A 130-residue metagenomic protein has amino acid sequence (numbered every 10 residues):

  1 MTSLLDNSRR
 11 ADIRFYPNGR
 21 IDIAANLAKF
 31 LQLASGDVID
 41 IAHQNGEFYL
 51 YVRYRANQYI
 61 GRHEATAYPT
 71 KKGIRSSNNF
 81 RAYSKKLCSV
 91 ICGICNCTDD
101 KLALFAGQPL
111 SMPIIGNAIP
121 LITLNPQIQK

Functional and structural regions predicted by a protein language model:
M1-F15, L33-Y68, T98-K130: Long, compositionally biased stretches
R20-Q32, F80-I94: Short beta-strand-centered segments at strand-helix junctions
A24-N26, K71-R75: Short, surface-exposed, charge-dense and proline/glycine-enriched linear segments
A56, I60, I74-R81: Extended, alpha-helix-rich binding/interface surfaces that flank or overlap catalytic cores and mediate recognition
